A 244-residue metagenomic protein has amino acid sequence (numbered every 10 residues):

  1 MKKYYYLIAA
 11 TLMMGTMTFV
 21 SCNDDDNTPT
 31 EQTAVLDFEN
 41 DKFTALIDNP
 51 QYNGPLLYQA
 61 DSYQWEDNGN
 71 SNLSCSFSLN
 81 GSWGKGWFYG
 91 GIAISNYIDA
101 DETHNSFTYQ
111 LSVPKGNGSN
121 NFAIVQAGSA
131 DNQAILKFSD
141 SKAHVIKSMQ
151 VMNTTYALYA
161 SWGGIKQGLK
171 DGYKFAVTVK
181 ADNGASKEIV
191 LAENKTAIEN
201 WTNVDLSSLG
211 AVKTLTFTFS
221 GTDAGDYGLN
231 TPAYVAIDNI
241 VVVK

Functional and structural regions predicted by a protein language model:
Y4-Y6, G15-A45, K244: Bacterial Sec-dependent N-terminal signal peptides
P29-D131, S141: N-terminal targeting leaders for non-cytosolic proteins
S129-D140, G228-T231: Short aromatic-glycine motifs in intrinsically disordered, low-complexity regions
A134, K147, Y173-V177: Short beta-strand/loop motifs in extracellular/secreted proteins, especially within beta-sandwich accessory domains
S141-S148, V212: Extended extracellular/luminal ectodomain segments enriched in beta-structured repeat modules
V151-T154: Short glycine-rich beta-strand segments
A160-V177: Short coil-to-beta strand junction motifs in C2/discoidin
A176-K244: Terminal, low-complexity interaction segments
